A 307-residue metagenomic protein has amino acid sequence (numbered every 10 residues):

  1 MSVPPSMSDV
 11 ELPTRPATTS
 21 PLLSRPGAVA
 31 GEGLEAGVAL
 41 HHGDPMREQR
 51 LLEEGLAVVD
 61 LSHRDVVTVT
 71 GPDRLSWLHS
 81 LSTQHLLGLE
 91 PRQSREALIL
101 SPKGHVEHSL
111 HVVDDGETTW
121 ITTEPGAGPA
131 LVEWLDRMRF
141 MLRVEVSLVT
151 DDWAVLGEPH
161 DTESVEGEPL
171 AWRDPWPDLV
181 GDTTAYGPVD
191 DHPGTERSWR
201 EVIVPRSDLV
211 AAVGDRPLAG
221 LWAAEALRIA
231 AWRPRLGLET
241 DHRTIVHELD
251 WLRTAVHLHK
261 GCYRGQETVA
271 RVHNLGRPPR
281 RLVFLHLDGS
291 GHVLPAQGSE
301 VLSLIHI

Functional and structural regions predicted by a protein language model:
M1-I305: Basic, glycine/lysine-rich polyanion-binding surfaces/domains
